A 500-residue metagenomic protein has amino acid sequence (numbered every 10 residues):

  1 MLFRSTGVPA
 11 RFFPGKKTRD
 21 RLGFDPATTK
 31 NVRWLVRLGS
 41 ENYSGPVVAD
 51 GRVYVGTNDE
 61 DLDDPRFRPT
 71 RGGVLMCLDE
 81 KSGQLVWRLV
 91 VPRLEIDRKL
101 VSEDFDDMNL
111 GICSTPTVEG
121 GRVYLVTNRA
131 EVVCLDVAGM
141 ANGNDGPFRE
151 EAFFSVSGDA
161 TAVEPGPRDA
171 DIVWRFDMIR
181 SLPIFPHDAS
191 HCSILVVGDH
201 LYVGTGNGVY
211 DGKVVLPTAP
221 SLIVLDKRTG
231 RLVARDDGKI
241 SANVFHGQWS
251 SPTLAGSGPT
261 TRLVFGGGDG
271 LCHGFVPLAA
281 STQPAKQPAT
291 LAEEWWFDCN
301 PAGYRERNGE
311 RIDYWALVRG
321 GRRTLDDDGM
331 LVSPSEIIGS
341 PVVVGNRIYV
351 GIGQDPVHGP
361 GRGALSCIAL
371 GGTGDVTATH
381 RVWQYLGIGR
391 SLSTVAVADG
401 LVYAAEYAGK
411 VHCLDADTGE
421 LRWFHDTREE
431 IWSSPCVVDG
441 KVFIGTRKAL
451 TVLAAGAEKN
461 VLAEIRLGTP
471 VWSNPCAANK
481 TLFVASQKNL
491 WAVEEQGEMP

Functional and structural regions predicted by a protein language model:
M1-P500: Noncatalytic, solvent-exposed loop/strand surfaces of beta-propeller-type extracellular/periplasmic domains
